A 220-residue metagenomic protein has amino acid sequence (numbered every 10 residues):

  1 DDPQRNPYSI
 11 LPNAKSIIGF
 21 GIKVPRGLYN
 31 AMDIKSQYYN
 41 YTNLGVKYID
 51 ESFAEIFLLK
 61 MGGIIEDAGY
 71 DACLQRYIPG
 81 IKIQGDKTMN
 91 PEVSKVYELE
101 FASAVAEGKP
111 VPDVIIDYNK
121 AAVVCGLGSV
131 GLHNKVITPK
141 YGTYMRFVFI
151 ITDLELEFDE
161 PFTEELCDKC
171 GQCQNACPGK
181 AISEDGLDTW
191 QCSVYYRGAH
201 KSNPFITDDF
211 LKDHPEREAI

Functional and structural regions predicted by a protein language model:
D1-E55: Non-catalytic, usually N-terminal nucleic-acid engagement modules in DNA/RNA processing proteins
N43, K47-I220: Catalytic cores of enzyme domains
